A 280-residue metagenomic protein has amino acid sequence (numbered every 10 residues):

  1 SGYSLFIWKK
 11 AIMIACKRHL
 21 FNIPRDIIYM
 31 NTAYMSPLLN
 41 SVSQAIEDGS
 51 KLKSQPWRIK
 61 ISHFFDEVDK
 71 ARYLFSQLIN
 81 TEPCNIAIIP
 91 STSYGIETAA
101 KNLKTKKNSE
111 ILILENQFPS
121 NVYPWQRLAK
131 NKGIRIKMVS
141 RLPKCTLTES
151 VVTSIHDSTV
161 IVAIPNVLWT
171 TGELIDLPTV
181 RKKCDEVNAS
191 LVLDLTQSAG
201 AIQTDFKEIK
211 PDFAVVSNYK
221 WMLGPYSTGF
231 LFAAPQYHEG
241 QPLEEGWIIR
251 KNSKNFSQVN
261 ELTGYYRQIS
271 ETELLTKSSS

Functional and structural regions predicted by a protein language model:
A11-S280: Pyridoxal 5′-phosphate
